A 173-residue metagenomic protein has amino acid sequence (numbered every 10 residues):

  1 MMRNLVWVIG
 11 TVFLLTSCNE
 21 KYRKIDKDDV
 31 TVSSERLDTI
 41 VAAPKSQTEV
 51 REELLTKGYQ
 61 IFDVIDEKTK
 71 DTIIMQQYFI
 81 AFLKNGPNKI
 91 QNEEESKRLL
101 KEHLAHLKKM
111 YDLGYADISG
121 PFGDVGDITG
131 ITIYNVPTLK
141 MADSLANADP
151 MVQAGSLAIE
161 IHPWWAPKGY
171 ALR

Functional and structural regions predicted by a protein language model:
M1-L5, E20: Positively charged n-region of N-terminal signal peptides that target proteins for export
W7-T11: Hydrophobic helical h-region of N-terminal Sec-dependent signal peptides in bacterial secretory/periplasmic proteins
L15-S17: C-terminal motif of bacterial Sec signal peptides marking the signal peptidase cleavage site
N19-R173: Conserved, structured core segments of small domains
